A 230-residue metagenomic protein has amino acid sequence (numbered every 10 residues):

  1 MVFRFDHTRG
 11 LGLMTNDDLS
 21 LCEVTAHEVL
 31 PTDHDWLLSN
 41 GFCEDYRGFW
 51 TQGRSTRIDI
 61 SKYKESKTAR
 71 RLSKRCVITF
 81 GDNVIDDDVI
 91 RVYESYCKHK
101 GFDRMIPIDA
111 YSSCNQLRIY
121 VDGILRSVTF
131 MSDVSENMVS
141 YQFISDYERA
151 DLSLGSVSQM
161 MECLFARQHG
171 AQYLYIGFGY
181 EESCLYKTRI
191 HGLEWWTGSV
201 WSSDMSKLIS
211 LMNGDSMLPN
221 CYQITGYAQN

Functional and structural regions predicted by a protein language model:
M1-V77: Acyl-donor-binding surface of acyltransferase catalytic domains
V2-D6, N16-E28, T32-H34, S113 (+3 more regions): Acyl-donor binding region in acyl/amide transferases
W36, D87-I90, W195: Generic detection of intrinsically disordered/low-complexity segments and helix-coil linkers/edges
L37, Y93, K187: Conserved active-site tyrosine of GNAT-family acetyltransferases
N40-G41, Y96, K100, I190-E194 (+1 more regions): Alpha-helix boundary/capping residues
E44, G48, S61-K62, A69-D151 (+1 more regions): A conserved beta-strand-loop-helix scaffold within acyl/acetyltransferase catalytic domains
R47-K62, I176-N230: Active-site/acyl-donor-binding loops of N-acyltransferases
